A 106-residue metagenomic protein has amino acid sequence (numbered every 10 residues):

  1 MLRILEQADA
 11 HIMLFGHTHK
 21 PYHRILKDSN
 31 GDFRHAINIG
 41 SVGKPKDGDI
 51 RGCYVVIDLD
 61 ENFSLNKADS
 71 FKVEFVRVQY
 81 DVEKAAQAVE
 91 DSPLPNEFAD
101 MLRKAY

Functional and structural regions predicted by a protein language model:
M1-H23, Y106: His/acidic metal-ligating clusters that form di-metal
I25-Y106: Acidic, His/Gly-rich catalytic cores of divalent-metal-dependent hydrolytic chemistry
